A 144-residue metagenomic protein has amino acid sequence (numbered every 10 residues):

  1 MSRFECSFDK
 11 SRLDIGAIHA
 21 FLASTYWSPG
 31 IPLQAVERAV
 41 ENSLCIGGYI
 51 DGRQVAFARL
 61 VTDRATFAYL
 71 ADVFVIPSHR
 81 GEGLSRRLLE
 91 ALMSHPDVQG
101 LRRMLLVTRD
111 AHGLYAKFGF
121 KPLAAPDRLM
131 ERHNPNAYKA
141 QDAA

Functional and structural regions predicted by a protein language model:
M1-I31, Q141-A144: Short amphipathic alpha-helix that is part of the acyltransferase structural core
S2-K10, D14, E90-R103: Short, flexible, glycine-rich and Lys/Arg-enriched loop motifs at helix boundaries that contact anionic partners
Q34-F74: A conserved beta-strand-loop-helix scaffold within acyl/acetyltransferase catalytic domains
H79-L88: Conserved acetyl-CoA pyrophosphate-binding loop and the N-cap/start of the following alpha-helix in GNAT-like
R86, G100-N134: Conserved active-site alpha-helix within GNAT-family acetyltransferase domains
